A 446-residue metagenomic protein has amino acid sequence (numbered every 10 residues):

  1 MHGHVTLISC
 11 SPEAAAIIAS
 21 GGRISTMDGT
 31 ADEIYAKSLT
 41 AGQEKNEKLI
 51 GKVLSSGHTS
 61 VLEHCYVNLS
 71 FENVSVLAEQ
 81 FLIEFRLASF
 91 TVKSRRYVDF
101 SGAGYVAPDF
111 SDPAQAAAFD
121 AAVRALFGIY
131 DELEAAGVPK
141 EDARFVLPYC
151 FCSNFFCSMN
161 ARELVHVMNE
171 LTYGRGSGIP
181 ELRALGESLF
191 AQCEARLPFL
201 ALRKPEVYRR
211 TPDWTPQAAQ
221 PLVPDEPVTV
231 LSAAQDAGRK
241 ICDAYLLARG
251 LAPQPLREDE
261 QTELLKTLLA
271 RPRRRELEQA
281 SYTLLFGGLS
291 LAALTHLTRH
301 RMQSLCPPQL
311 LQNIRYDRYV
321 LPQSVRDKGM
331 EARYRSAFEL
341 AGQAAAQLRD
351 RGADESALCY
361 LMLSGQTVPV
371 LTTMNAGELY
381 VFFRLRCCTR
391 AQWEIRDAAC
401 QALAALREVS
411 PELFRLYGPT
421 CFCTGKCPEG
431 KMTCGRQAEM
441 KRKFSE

Functional and structural regions predicted by a protein language model:
M1-E446: A conserved ligand/cofactor-binding region detector
